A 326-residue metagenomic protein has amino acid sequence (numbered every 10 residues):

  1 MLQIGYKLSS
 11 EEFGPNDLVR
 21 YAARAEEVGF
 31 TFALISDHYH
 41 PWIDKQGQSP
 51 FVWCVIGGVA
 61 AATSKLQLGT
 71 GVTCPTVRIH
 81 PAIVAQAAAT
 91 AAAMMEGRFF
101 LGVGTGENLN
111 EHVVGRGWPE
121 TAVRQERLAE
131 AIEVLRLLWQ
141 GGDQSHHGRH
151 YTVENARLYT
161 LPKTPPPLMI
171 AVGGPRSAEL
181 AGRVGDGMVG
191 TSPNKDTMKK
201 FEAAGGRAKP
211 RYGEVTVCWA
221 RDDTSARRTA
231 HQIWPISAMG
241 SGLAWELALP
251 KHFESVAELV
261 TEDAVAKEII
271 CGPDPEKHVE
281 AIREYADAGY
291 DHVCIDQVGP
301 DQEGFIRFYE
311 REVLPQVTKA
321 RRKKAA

Functional and structural regions predicted by a protein language model:
M1-A326: Active-site-adjacent structural elements that line small-molecule/cofactor binding pockets in enzymes
